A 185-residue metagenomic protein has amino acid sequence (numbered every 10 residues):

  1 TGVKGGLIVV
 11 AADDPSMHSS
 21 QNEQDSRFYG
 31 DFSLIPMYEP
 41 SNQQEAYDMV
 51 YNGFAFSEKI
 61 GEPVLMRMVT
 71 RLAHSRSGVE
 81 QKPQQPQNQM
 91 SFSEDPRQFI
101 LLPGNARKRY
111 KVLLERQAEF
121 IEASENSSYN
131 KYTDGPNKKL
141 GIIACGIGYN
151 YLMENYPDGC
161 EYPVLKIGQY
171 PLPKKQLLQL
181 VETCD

Functional and structural regions predicted by a protein language model:
T1-E58: Thiamine diphosphate
P40-D185: Flexible, low-complexity linker and terminal segments
